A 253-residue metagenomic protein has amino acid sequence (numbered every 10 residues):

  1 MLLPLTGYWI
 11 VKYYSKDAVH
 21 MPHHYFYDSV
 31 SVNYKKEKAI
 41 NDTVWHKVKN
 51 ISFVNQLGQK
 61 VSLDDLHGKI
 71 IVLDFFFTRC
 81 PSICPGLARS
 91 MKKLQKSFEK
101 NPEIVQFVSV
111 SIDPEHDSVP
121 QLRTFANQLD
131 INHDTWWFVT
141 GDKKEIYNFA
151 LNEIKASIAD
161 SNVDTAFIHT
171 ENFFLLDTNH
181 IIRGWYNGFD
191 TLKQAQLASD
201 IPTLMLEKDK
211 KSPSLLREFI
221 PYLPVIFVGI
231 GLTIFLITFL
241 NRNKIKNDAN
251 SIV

Functional and structural regions predicted by a protein language model:
M1-K47, I234-V253: N-terminal targeting signals for export/organelle localization
H46-V48, K69-I70, I168-T170: Short, small/polar residue-rich loop motifs at catalytic or cofactor-binding pockets
S52-F53, L175: Hydrophobic beta-strand positions
V61-M91, F107-V108: Short active-site neighborhood of thiol/selenol oxidoreductases, capturing the structured segment around
A88-F149: Structural microenvironment flanking redox-active thiols in thiol-disulfide oxidoreductases
W136, Y147, E153-A159, F167-F174: Structural micro-motif
N162-V253: Thiol-/selenol-based redox modules, centered on thioredoxin-like and closely related oxidoreductase domains
